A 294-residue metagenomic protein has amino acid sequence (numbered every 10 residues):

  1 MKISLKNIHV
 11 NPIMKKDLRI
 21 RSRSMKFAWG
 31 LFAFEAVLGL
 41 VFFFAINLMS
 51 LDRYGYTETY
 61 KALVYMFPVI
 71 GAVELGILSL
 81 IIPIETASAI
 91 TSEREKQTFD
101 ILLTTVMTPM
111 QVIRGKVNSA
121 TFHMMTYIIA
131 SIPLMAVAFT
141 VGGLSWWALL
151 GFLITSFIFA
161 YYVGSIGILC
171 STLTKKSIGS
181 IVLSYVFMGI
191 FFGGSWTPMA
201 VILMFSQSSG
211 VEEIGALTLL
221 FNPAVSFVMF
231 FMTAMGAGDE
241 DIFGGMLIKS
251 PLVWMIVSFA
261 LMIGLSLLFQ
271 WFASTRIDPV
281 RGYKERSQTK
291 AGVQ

Functional and structural regions predicted by a protein language model:
M1-F32, D278, G282: Aromatic- and glycine-rich beta-strand/loop motifs that create alpha-glucan
M14, A89-M125: Helix-loop-helix units of permease transmembrane domains in multi-pass membrane transporters, especially ABC
K26-S50, G76, V186-F192: Hydrophobic alpha-helical transmembrane segments of multi-pass membrane transport/permease proteins
V37-V41, H123, Y127, S131 (+5 more regions): Alpha-helical transmembrane segments of multipass membrane proteins
S50-R53, G193-L268, F272, K284: Terminal transmembrane helical anchor/hairpin motif
F67-S92: Long, hydrophobic alpha-helical segments
P68, S119-K175, L183: Secretory targeting signals
V280-Q294: Short, highly charged, low-complexity non-transmembrane loops/tails of multi-pass membrane proteins
